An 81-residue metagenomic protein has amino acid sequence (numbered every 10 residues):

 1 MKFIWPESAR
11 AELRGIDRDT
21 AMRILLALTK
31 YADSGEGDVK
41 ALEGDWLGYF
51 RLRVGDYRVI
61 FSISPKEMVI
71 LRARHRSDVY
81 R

Functional and structural regions predicted by a protein language model:
M1-R53, S64-E67, L71, V79-R81: Basic, Lys/Arg-enriched alpha-helical interface segments
D56: Glycine-rich phosphate-binding loop
F61: Short, charged interaction patches at domain edges and termini
R74: Residues forming the ATP-binding cleft of Hanks-type serine/threonine protein kinase domains
